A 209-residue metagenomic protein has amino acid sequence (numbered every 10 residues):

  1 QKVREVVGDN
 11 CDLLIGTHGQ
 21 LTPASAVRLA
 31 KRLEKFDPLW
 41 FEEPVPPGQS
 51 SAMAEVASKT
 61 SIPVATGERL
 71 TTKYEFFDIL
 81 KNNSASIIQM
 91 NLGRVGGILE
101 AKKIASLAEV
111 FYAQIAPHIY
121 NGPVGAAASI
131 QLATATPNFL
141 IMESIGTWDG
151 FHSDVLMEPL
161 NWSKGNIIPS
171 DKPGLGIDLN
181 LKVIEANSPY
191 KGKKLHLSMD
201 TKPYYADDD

Functional and structural regions predicted by a protein language model:
Q1-K59: Metal-dependent enolase-superfamily TIM-barrel catalytic cores that perform enediolate-based chemistry
R4-V7, D37, A133-P137, S188-K191: Structural signal for hydrophobic packing residues in well-ordered secondary-structure cores of soluble enzyme domains
Q20, T147, K182-I184: A generic signature of intrinsically disordered, low-complexity regions enriched in glycine/proline and charged/polar
K31, D37-W40, P46-G174, D178: Shared catalytic-loop signature of beta/alpha-barrel
L156-D209: C-terminal extensions of enzymes
